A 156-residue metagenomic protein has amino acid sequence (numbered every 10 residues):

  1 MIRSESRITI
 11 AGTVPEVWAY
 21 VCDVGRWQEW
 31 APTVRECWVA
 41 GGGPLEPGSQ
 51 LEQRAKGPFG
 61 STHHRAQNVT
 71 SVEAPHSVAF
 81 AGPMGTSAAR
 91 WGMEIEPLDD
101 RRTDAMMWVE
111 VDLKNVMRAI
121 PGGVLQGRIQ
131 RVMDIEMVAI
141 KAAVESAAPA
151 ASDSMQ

Functional and structural regions predicted by a protein language model:
M1-G41, E46, Q156: Hydrophobic ligand-binding cavity/cleft-lining segments
E5-R7, H64-N68, R90-G92, M106-W108: Well-ordered beta-strand positions in beta-sheet-rich domains
T9, T70-S71, E96-P97: Well-ordered beta-strand positions
I10, A55, V109-V111: Hydrophobic beta-strand positions in extracellular immunoglobulin-like domains
P15-W18, D134, V138: Amphipathic alpha-helical segments that line or abut small-molecule/effector binding pockets and mediate allosteric
W38-S87, D100, D104, I135-M155: Glycine-rich portal/gate segments that line the openings of hydrophobic small-molecule binding cavities
A81-I135, A151-S152: Beta-strand/loop substructures that line and gate deep hydrophobic ligand-binding cavities in soluble
